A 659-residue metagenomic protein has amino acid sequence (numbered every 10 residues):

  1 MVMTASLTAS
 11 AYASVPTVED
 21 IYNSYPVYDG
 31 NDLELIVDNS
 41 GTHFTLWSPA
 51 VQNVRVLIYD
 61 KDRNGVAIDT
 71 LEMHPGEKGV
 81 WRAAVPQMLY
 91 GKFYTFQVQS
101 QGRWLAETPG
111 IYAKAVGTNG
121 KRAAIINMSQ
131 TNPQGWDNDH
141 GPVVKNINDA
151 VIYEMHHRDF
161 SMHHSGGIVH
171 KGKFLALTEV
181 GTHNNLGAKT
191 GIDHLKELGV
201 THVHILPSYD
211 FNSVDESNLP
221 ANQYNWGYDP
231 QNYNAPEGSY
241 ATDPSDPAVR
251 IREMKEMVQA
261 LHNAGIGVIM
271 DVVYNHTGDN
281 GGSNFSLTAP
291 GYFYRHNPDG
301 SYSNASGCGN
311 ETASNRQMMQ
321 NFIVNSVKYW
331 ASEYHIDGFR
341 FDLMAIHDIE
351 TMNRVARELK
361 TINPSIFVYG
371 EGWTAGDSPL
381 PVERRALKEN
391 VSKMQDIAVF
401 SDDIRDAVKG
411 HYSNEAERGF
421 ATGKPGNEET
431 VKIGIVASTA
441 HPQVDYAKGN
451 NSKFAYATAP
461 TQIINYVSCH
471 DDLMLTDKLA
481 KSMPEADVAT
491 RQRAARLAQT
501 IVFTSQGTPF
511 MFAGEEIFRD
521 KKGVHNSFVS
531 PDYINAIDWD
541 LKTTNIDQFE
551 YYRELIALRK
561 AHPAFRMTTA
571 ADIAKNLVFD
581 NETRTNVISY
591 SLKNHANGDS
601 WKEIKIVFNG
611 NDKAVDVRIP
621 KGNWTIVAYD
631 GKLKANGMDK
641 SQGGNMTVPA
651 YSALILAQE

Functional and structural regions predicted by a protein language model:
L7-S14: Sec-dependent signal peptide cleavage junction
S14-N39, G76-E179: The feature marks proteins involved in alpha-glucan
S40-F44: Structural beta-strand segments of beta-rich domains
L46, F96, M155, I205 (+9 more regions): Conserved, mostly hydrophobic/aromatic
S48, G91-Y94, D639-E659: C-terminal beta-strand-rich structural cap/linker in extracellular carbohydrate-active enzymes
S48-N53, N611-D612, K621-G622: Short proline/glycine-enriched turn/loop motifs at strand-loop junctions of beta-rich domains
I126, A356-R357, T361-F518, F528 (+5 more regions): Conserved alpha/beta catalytic core and glycan-binding cleft of carbohydrate-active enzymes
R158-Y334, M352-N363, F367: Substrate-binding/active-site clefts of carbohydrate-active enzymes
